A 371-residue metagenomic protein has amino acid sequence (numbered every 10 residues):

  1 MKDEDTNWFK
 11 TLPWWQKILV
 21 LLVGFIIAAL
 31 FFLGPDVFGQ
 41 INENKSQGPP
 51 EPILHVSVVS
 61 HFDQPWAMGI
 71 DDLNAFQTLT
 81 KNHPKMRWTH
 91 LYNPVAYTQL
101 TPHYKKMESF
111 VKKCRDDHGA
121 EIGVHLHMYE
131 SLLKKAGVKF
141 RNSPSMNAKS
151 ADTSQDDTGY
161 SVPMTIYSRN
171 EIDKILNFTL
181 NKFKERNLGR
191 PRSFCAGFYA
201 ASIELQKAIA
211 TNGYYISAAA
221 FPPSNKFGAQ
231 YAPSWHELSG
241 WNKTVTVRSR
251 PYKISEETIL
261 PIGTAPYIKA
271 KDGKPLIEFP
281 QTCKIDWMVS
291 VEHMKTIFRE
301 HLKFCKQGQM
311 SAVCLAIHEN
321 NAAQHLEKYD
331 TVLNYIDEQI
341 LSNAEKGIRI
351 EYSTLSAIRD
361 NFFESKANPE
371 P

Functional and structural regions predicted by a protein language model:
N7-G24: N-terminal Sec-pathway targeting helices
A29-N42: Membrane-interface motif at the C-terminal end of an N-terminal transmembrane signal
N42-G119, P191, E345: Active-site beta->alpha N-cap acidic-glycine motif
L79-M86, K113-G119, F178-G189, Y267-K274 (+2 more regions): A structural motif corresponding to the C-terminal end of an alpha-helix and its immediate exit/capping segment
Y92-S202, K226-A229, C314-E319, T354: Metal-dependent polysaccharide deacetylase catalytic core of the NodB/CE4 family, i.e., the active-site-bearing domain
E108-D116, R186, I203-Y215, E338 (+1 more regions): Short, surface-exposed basic-aromatic patches at helix termini and helix-loop junctions that form
S193-Q309: Active-site-adjacent pocket scaffolds in enzyme catalytic domains
F221, V291-P371: C-terminal domain-boundary segment and adjacent tail
